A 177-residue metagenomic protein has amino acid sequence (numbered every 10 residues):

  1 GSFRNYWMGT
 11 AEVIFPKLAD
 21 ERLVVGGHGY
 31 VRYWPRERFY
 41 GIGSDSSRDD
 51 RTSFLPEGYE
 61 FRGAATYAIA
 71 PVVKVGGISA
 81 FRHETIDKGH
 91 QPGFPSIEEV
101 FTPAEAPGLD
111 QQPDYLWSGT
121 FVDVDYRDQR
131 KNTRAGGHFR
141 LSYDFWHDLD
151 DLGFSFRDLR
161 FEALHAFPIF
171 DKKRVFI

Functional and structural regions predicted by a protein language model:
G1-D114: Gram-negative/organellar outer-membrane beta-barrel architecture
T102-Q111, Y115-I177: C-terminal outer-membrane beta-barrel translocator/porin domains of Gram-negative envelope proteins and their
